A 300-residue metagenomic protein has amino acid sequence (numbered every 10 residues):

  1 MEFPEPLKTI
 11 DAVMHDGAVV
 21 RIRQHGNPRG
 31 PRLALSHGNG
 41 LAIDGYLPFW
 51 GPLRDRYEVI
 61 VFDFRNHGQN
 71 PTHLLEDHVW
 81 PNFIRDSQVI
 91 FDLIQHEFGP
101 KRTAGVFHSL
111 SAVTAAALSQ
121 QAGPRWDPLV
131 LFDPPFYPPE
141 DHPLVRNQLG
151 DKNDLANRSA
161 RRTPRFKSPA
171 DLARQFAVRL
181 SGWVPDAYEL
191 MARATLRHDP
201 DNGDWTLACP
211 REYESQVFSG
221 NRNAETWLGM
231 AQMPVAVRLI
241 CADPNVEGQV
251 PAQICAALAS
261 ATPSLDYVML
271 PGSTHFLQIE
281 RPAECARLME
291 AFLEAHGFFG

Functional and structural regions predicted by a protein language model:
H15, N66-V106, R287: Active-site loop/oxyanion-hole signature of alpha/beta-hydrolase fold enzymes
R21-T72: Conserved HGGG/HGGXW glycine-rich cap/lid loop of the alpha/beta-hydrolase fold
P100-L144: Conserved hydrolase catalytic core segment
F132-F166: A catalytic-pocket lid/entrance helix-loop region that shapes and gates access to the active site across common
T163-V246: Alpha/beta-hydrolase
A231-S273: Conserved loop-alpha-helix segment in the C-terminal half of the alpha/beta-hydrolase fold that carries the catalytic
L270-P282: Catalytic histidine-centered segment of alpha/beta-hydrolase-like enzymes
I279-A291: Post-His helix in hydrolase/transferase enzymes
